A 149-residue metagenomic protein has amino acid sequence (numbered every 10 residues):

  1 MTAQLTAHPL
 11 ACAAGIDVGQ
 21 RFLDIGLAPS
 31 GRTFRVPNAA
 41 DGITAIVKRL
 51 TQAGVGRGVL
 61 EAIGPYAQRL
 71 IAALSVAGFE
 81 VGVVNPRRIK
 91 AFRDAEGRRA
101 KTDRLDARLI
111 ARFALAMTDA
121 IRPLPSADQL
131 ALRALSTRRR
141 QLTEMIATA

Functional and structural regions predicted by a protein language model:
M1-A149: Phosphate- and other anionic-substrate recognition elements at nucleic-acid/protein interfaces
